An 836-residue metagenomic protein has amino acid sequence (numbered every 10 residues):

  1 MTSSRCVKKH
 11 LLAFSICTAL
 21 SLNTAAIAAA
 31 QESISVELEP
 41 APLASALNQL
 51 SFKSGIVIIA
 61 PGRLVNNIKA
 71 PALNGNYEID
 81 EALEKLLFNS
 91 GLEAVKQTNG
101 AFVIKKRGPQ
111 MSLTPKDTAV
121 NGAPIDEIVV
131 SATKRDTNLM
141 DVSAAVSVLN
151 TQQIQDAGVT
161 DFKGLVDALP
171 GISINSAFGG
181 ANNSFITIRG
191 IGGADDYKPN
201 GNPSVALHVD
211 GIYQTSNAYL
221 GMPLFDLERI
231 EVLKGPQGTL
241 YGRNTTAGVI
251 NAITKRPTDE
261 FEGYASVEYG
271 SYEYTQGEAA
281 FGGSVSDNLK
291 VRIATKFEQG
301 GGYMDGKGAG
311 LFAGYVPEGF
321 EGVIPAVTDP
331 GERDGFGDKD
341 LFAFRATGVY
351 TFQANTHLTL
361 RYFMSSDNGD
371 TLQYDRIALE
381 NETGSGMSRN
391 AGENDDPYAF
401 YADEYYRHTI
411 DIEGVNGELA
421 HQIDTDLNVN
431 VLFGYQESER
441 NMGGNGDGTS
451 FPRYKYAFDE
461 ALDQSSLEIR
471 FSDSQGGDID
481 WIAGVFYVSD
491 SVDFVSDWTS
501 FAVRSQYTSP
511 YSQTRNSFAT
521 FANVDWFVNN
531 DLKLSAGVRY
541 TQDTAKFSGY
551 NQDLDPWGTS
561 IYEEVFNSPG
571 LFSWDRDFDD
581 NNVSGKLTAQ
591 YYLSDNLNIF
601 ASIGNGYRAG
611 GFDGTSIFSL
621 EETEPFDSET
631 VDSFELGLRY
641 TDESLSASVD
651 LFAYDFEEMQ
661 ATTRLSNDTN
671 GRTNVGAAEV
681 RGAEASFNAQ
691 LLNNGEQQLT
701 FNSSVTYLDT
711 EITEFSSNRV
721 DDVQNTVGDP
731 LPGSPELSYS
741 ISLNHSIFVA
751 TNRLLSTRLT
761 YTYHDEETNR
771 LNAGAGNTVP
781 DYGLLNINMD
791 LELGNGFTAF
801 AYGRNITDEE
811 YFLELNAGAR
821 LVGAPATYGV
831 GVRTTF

Functional and structural regions predicted by a protein language model:
F102, L165, F185-T187, H208 (+4 more regions): N-terminal periplasmic accessory domains that precede and gate Gram-negative outer-membrane beta-barrel machines
L165, I174, D196-Y197, S204-P236: Short acidic/polar hinge/loop motifs at secondary-structure boundaries that mediate gating or recognition
E262, Y269-G300, M304-D305, A309-L372 (+6 more regions): Transmembrane beta-barrel wall of Gram-negative outer-membrane proteins
G282, L462-F471, G476-G484, F634 (+3 more regions): Conserved C-terminal beta-signal and adjacent last beta-strands/turns of outer-membrane beta-barrel proteins
Y303-G335, L372-Y401, N445-Y456, D497-P510 (+5 more regions): Solvent-exposed loop segments that connect transmembrane elements
T328-R333, K339-W481, S646-S648: Outer-membrane beta-barrel domain signature, strongest for Gram-negative TonB-dependent receptors and also present
V349-A354, F471-S472, D480, F486-V488 (+1 more regions): Structural signature of Gram-negative outer-membrane beta-barrels, strongest in the C-terminal barrel of TonB-dependent
L534, S646, L651-D655, T673-N769: Gram-negative outer-membrane beta-barrel transporters
